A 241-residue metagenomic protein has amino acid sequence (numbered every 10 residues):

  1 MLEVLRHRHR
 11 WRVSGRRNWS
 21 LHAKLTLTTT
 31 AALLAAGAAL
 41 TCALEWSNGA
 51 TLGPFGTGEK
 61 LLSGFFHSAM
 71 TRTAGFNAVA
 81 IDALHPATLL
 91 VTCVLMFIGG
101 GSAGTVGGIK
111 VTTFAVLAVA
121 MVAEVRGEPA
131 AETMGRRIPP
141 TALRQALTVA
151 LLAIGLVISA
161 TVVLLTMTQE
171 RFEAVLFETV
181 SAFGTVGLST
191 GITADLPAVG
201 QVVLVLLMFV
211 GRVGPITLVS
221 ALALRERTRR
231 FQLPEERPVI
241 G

Functional and structural regions predicted by a protein language model:
M1-G241: Membrane-proximal intracellular helices of multi-pass ion channels
